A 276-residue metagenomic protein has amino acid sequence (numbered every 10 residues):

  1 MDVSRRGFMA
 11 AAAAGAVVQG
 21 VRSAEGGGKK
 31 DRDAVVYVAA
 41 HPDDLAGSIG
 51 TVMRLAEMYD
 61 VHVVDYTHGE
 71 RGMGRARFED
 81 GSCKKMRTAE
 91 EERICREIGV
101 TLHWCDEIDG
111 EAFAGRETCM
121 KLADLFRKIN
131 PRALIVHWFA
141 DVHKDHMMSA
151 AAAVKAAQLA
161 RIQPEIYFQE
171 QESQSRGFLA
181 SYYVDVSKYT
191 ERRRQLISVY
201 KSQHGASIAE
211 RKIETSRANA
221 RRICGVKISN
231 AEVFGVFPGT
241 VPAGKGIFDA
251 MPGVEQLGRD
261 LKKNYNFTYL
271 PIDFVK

Functional and structural regions predicted by a protein language model:
M1-V3: N-terminal secretory signal peptides
R5, M9-A11, E25-I129, K155-I162 (+1 more regions): Active-site rim/loop-helix segments in enzyme catalytic domains that contact anionic ligands
A12-A16: Sec-dependent signal peptide hydrophobic core
M73-F78, M147, G177-Y182: Short aromatic-enriched loop/helix-cap "lid" or pocket-rim segments at secondary-structure transitions that line
E90, Q163-E165, Q171-K276: The feature marks non-catalytic terminal segments
E111-F113, F139-H146: Acidic, metal-coordinating catalytic cores used for nucleic-acid/nucleotide bond scission and strand-transfer chemistry
L125-A140: Proline-aspartate-enriched helix->loop->beta-strand connector
K144-A157: Short Gly/Thr/Asp-enriched flexible loops that form oxyanion-binding sites at enzyme active sites
